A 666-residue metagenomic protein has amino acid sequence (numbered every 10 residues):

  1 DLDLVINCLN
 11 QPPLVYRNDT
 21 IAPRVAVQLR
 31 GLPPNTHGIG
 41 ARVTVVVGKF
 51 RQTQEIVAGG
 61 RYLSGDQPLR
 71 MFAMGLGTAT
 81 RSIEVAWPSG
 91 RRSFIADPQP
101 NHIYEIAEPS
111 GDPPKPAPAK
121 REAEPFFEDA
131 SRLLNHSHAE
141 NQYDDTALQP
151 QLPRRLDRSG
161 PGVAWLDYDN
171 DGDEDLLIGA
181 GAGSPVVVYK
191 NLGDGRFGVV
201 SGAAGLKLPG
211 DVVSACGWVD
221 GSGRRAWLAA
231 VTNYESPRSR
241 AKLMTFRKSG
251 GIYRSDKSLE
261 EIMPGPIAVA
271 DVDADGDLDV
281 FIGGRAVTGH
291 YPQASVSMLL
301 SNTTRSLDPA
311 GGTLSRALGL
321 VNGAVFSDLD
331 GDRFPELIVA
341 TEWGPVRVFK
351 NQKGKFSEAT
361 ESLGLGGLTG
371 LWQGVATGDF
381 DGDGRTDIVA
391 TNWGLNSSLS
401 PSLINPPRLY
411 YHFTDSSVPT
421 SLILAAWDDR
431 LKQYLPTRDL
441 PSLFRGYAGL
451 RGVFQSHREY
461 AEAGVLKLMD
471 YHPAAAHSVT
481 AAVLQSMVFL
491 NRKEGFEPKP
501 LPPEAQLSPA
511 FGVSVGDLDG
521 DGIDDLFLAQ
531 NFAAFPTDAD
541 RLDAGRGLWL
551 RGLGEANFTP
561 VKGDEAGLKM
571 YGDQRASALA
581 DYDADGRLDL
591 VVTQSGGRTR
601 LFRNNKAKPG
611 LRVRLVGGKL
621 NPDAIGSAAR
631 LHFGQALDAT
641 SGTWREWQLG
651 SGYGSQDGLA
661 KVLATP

Functional and structural regions predicted by a protein language model:
D1-G162, W227, Y253, S258 (+9 more regions): Gly/Ser/Thr/Pro-enriched helix-cap/hinge segments flanking short amphipathic alpha-helices
D1-I6, G172-L176, R224-A226, G276-I282 (+8 more regions): Glycine-aliphatic tripeptides that mark coil-to-beta-strand junctions in extracellular and membrane proteins
D1-L2, S159-N170, K190, D211-L228 (+11 more regions): Beta-propeller blade termini
L9, G181, T232-Y234, R285-V287 (+4 more regions): Short loop/turn segments immediately following the C-termini of beta-strands
L177-F197: Beta-propeller domains
A203-S214, V231-V272, A294-S295, L307: Asp-box/WD-like beta-propeller blade repeats and closely related beta-sheet repeat scaffolds
A204-P209, E260-P264, L314-L318, L363-G367 (+2 more regions): Short coil/turn segments at the loop-to-beta-strand junctions that recur within blades of beta-propeller repeat folds
A241-S249, S295-N302, K350, L409-Y411 (+2 more regions): Beta-propeller blade signature
